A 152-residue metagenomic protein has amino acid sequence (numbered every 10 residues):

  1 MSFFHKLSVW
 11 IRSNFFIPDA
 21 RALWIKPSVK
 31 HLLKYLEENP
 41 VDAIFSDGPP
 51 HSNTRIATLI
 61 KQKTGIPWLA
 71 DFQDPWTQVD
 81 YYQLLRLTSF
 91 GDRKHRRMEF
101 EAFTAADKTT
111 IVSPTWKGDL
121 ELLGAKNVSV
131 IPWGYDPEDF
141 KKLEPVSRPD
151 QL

Functional and structural regions predicted by a protein language model:
M1-A43, D92-R96: Conserved nucleotide-sugar donor-binding subdomain of glycosyltransferases
D19, S52-R55, L59-K63, W76-T77 (+1 more regions): Membrane-proximal helix-turn-helix segments that form the acceptor-binding/catalytic region of lipid-linked
P27-L33, S52-N53, I66, A70-T88 (+1 more regions): A short, histidine- and acid-enriched strand-loop-helix "catalytic/donor-clamping" loop that lines the nucleotide-sugar
D47-H51: Short His-centered aromatic/hydrophobic patch
T64-P67, A125-N127: A short helix->loop->beta-strand "cap" motif at the edges of active sites that frequently abuts
T115, W133-G134: Carbohydrate-associated surface elements
Y135-P149: Acidic anion/phosphate-binding donor-loop and adjacent secondary structure in glycosyltransferase catalytic cores
